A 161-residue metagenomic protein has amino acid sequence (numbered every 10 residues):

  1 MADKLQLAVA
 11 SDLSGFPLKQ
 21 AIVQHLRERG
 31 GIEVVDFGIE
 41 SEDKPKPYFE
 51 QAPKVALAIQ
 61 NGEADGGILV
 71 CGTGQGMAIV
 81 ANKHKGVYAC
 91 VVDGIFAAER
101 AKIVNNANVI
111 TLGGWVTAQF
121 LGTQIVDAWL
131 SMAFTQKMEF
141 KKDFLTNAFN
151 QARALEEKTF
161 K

Functional and structural regions predicted by a protein language model:
A2, I59-E63, K102-V104: Solvent-exposed alpha-helices and their adjacent loops that cap or buttress functional pockets in soluble metabolic
L5-P17, I95-K161: C-terminal binding/interaction regions
A8-E28, E33: Glycine-rich phosphate/diphosphate-binding loop of Rossmann-like nucleotide-binding domains
A10, V35-G38, G67-C71: Short, conserved beta-strand edge motifs with alternating hydrophobic and charged residues
Q20-V23, I79-K83, I103, T123-Q124: Short amphipathic alpha-helical segments
G30, H84-V87, N105: Short, structured coil segments at secondary-structure junctions
E33-P45: A short beta-strand-loop structural module common to alpha/beta enzyme folds
Q51-V92: Helix-adjacent hinge/juxtasegments
